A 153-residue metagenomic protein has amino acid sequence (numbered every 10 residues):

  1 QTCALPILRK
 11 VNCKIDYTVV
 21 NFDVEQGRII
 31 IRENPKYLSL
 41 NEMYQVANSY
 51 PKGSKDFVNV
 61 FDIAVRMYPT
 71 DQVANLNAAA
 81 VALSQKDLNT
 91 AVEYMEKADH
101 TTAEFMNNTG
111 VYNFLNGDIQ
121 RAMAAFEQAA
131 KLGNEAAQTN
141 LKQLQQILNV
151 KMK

Functional and structural regions predicted by a protein language model:
T2-L5: Short, small-residue-biased leader/transition segments that mark boundaries at the very start of proteins
Y37, P69, H100-A103, K131-N134: Short coil turns that delineate tetratricopeptide repeat
P51-S54, Q85, N116, L148: Structural motif corresponding to the intra-repeat A-B loop/turn of tetratricopeptide repeats
A74-N75, F105, A137-T139: TPR alpha-solenoid repeat register
M123-K153: Terminal, low-structured helical/coil segments at or just beyond the last alpha-helical repeat
